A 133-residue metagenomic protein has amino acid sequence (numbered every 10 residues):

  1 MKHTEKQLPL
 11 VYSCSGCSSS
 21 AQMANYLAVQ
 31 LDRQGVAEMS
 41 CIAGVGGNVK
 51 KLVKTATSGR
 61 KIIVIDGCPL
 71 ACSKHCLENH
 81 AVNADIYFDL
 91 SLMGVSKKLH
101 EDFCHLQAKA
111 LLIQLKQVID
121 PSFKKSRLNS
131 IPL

Functional and structural regions predicted by a protein language model:
M1-C41, K51-K61, L70-L133: Iron-sulfur (Fe-S) cluster-binding modules
I42-G46: A general structural motif
